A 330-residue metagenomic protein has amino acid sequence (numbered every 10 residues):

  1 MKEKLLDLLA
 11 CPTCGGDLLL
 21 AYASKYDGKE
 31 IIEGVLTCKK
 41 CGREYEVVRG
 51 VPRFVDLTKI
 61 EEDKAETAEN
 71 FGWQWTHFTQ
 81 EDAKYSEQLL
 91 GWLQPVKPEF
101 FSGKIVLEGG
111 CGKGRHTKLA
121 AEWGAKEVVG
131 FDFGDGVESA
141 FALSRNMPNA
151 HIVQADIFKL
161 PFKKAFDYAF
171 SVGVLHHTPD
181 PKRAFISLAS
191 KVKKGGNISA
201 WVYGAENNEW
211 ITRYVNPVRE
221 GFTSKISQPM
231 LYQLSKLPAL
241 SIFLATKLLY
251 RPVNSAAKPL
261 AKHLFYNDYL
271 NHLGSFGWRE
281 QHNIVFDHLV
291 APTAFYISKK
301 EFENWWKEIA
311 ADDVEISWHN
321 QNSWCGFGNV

Functional and structural regions predicted by a protein language model:
K2-P161, Y168, A294-F295, E301 (+1 more regions): Conserved N-terminal segment of class I S-adenosyl-L-methionine
E138, F162, T178-R183: Short N-terminal helix/helix-N-cap motif within the alpha/beta-hydrolase-1
R145, P179, K193: Short conserved AdoMet
Y168-D180: A short SAM/SAH-binding and catalytic strip from SAM-dependent methyltransferases
K182-K194: A short glycine-rich, Lys/Arg-flanked "PGG" loop and its adjoining helix->strand segment in the class I
N197-Q228: Conserved class I S-adenosyl-L-methionine
R213, I226-K299, E303-I309: Substrate-binding/catalytic lobe of Class I Rossmann-like enzymes that use SAM or dcSAM, i.e., the mid-to-C-terminal
D312-W318: Short, well-structured beta-strand/strand-turn elements
